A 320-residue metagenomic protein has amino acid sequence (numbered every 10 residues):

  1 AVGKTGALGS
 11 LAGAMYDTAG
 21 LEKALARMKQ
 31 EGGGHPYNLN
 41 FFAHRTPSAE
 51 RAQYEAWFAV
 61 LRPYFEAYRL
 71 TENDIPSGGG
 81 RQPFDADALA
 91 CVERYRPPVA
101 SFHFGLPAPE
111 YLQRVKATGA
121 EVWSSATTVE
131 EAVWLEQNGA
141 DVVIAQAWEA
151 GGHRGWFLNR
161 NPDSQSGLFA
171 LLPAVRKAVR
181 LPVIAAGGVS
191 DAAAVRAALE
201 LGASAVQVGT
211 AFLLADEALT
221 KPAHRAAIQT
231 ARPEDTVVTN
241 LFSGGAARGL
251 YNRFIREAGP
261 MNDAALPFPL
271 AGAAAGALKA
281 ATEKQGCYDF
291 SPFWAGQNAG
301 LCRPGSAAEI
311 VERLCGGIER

Functional and structural regions predicted by a protein language model:
A1-A178, L314: Active-site entrance/lid segments in N-terminal catalytic domains of soluble metabolic enzymes
H153-L158, P162-I184, V189-R320: Conserved active-site-proximal phosphate/metal-binding subdomains
